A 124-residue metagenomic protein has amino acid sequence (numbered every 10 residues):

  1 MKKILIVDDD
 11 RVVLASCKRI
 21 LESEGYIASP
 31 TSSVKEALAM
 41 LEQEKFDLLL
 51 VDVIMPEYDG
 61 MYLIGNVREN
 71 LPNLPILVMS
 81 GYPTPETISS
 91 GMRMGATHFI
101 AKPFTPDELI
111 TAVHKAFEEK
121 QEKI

Functional and structural regions predicted by a protein language model:
L14, P56-E57, T84: The feature encodes the CheY-like receiver
A15-S23: Charged docking surfaces used in two-component/phosphorelay signaling
G25-S32, M40: Short hydrophobic/Thr-rich beta-strand motif most characteristic of the beta2 strand and flanking loop of CheY-like
S32-S33, D59-L63: Acidic catalytic/metal-coordinating carboxylates
E44-L50: Active-site beta3 strand of CheY-like receiver
Y62, P83-H98: Alpha4 helix (beta4-alpha4-beta5 surface) of REC/receiver domains from two-component response regulators
E86, F104-H114: C-terminal output helix
